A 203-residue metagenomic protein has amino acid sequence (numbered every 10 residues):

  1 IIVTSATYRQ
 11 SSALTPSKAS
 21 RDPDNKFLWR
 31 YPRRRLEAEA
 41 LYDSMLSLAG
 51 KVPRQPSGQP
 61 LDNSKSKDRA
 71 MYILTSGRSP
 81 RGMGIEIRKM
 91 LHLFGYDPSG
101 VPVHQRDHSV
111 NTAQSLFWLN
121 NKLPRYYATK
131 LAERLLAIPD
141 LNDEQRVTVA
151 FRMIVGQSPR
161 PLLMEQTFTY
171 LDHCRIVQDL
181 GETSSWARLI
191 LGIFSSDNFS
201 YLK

Functional and structural regions predicted by a protein language model:
I1, T7-S158, R188, I193-K203: An acidic, gly/pro-interrupted, aromatic-rich
L141-D143, I176-S185: Short, charged, surface-exposed loops that flank catalytic or proteolytic processing sites
T148, R160-F168: Short, well-structured alpha-helical segments
I154, E165-I176: Amphipathic alpha-helical segments that form the core helices of the histone-fold
